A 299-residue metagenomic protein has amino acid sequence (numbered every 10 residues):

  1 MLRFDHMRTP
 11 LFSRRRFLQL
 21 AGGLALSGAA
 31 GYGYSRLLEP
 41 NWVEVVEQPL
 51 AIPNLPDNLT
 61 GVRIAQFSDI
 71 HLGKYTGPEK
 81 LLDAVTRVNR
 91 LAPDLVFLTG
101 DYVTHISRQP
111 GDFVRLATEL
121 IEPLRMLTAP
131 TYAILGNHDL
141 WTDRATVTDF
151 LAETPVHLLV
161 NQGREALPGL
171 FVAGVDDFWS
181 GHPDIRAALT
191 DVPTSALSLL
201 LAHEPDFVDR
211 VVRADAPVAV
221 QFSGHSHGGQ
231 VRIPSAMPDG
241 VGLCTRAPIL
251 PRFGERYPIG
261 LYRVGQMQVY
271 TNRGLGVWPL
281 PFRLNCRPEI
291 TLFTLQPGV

Functional and structural regions predicted by a protein language model:
M1-F12: N-terminal secretory signal peptides
F12-S27: N-terminal export leaders
V46-P49, R115-V192: Extended active-site neighborhood of metal-dependent phosphoesterases/phosphodiesterases
I52-I64, V156, R164-A173, P193-T194 (+1 more regions): Beta-strand-turn-beta hairpins that frame and shape the catalytic cleft of phosphate-ester-processing enzymes
G61-H71, G169-D177, L199-H203, Q268-G274: Active-site-proximal beta-strand elements of phosphoester/diester hydrolases
V62-V147, T154: Membrane-embedded segments
F67-S68, V96-G100, T131-N137, L159-V160 (+3 more regions): Active-site neighborhood of phospho(di)ester-bond hydrolases with catalytic His/Asp-centered motifs
P205-T291, V299: Conserved beta-sheet core of the metallophosphoesterase superfamily
